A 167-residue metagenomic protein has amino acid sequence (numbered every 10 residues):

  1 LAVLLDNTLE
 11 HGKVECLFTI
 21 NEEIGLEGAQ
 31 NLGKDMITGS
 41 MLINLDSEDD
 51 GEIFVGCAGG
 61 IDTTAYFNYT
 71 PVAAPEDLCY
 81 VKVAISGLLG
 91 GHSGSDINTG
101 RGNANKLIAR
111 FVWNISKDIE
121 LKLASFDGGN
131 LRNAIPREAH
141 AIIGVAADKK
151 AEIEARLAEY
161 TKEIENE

Functional and structural regions predicted by a protein language model:
L1-E76, G100, K122-A124: Acidic/histidine-rich catalytic neighborhood of metal-dependent amide-processing enzymes
G25-G28, D35-M41, A104-I108, I135-A139 (+1 more regions): General structural feature for long, well-ordered alpha-helical segments within catalytic domains of soluble enzymes
T63, V81-V83, A141: Hydrophobic residues positioned within well-ordered beta-strands of beta-sheet architectures
A73-L78, I97-D127, A147-E167: Acidic-enriched catalytic cores of C-N bond-cleaving enzymes acting on peptides and small amides
E76-G94: Residues forming anionic-ligand binding surfaces in small-molecule and nucleic-acid pockets of primarily soluble enzymes
I85, I143-A147: Short beta-strand-to-loop capping motifs
G94, D127-E138: A structural signal for small-residue-enriched, beta-sheet-centric alpha/beta enzyme cores and oligomeric scaffold folds
